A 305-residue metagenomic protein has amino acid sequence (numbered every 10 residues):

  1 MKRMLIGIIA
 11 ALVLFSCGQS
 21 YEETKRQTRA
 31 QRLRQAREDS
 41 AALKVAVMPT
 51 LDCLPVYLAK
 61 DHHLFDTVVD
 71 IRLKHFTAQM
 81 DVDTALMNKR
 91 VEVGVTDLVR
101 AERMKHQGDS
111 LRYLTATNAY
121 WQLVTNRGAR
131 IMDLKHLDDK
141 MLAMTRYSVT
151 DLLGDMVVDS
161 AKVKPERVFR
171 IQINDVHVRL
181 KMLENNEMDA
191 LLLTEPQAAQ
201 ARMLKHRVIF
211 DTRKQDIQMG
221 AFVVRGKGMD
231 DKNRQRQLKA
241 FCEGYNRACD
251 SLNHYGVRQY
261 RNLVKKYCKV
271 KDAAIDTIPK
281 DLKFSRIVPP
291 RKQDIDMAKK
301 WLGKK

Functional and structural regions predicted by a protein language model:
K2-I8: Sec-dependent signal peptide recognition, specifically the positively charged N-region followed immediately by
V13-S16: C-terminal motif of bacterial Sec signal peptides marking the signal peptidase cleavage site
Q19-L43, L51, A190, Q259-K305: An extracytoplasmic/periplasmic, membrane-proximal ligand-sensing/linker region
Q19-R26, V149-F169, R236, A240-I278: Ligand-binding clefts/hinges and TM-proximal coupling segments of bilobed small-molecule sensing domains
Y21-V163, R170-I171, D189-E195, V208-D211 (+1 more regions): Short, glycine-/small- and polar/acidic-enriched structural segments that line small-molecule recognition paths
L43-K44, D139-M144, K227-K232, N246-N253 (+1 more regions): Second-shell loop/turn segments in exported
T77, D81, A85, R90 (+12 more regions): Extracytoplasmic/secreted proteins, especially bacterial periplasmic and envelope-associated proteins
L98-R100, R167-V264: Pocket-lining segment of extracytoplasmic ligand-binding domains
